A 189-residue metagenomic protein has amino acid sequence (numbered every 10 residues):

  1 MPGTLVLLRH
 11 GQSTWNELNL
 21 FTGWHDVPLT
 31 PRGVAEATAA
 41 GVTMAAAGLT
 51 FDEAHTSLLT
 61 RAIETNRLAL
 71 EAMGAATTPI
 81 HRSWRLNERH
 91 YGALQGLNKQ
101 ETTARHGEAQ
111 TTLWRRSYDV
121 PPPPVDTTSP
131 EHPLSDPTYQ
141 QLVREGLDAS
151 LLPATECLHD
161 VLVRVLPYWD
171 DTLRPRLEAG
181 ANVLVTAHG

Functional and structural regions predicted by a protein language model:
P2-L5, I63, E71-M73, L152-T155 (+2 more regions): Active-site-adjacent alpha-helix immediately C-terminal to a catalytic or transition-state-stabilizing loop
L7-S13, S135, Y139-Q140: Short, compositionally biased "basic patch" segments
H10, R85, H188: Active-site glycine-centered loops adjacent to acidic/histidine catalytic or metal-binding residues that shape
Q12-D26: Glycine-rich N-terminal loop/short-helix segment of MobA-like nucleotidyltransferase
D26-P31, R144-L158: Glycine-rich phosphate-binding "P-loop"
T30, V34, H55, L59 (+2 more regions): Amphipathic, non-transmembrane alpha-helical scaffold segments
G33-L49, P167-R174: ANL superfamily AMP-binding
A40-L134, Y139-G146, A154-T155: Phosphate-coordination/substrate-recognition cap region in phosphate-metabolizing enzymes
